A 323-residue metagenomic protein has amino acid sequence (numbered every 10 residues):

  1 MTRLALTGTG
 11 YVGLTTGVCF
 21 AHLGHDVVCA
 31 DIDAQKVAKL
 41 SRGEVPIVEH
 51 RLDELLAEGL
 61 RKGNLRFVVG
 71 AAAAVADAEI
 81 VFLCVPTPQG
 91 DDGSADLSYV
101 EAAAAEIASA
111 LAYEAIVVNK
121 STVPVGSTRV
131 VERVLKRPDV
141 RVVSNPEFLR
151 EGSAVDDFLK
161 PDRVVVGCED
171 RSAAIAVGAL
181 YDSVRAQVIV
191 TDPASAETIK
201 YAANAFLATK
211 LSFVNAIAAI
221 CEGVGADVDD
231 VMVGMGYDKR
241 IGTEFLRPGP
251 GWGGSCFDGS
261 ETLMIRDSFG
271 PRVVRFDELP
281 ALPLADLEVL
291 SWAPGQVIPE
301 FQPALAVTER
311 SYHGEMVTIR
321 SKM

Functional and structural regions predicted by a protein language model:
T2-R3, D26, I32-E79, P86-S94: Conserved N-terminal Rossmann-fold NAD(P) cofactor-binding segment
T9-G10: Glycine-rich Rossmann-fold phosphate-binding loop(s) that bind the pyrophosphate of adenine dinucleotide cofactors
G13-L14: N-terminal Rossmann-fold NAD(P) dinucleotide-binding loop
G17, A21-H22: Gly/Ala-rich phosphate-binding loop of Rossmann-like dinucleotide-binding domains, activating on the conserved
L83-P86, S121, C168-E169: Glycine-rich, N-terminal phosphate-binding loop of Rossmann-like dinucleotide-binding domains
P88-E151: Rossmann-like NAD(P)(H) cofactor-binding subdomain of soluble oxidoreductases
V130-N145, R150-T243: Internal alpha-helical scaffold of NAD(P)-dependent oxidoreductase catalytic cores
D258-M323: HINT superfamily self-processing domains
